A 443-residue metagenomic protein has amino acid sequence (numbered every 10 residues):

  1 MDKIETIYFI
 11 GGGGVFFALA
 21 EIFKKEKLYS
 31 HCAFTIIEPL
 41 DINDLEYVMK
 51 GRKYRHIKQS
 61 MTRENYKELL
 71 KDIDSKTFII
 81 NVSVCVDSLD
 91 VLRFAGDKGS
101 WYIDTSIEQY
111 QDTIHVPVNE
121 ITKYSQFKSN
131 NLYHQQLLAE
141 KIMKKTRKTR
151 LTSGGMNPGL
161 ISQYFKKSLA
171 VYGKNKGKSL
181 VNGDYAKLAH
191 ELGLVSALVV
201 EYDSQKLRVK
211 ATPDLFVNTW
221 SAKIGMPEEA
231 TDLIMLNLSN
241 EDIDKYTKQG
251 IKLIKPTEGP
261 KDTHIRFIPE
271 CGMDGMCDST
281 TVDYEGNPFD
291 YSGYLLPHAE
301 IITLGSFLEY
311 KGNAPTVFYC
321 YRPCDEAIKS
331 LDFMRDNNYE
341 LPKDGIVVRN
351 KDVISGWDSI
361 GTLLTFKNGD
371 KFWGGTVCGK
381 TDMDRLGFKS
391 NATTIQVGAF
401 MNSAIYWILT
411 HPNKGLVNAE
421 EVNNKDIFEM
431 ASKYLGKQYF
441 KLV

Functional and structural regions predicted by a protein language model:
G12-G13: Glycine-rich Rossmann-fold phosphate-binding loop(s) that bind the pyrophosphate of adenine dinucleotide cofactors
F16-F17: N-terminal Rossmann-fold NAD(P) dinucleotide-binding loop
C32-V48: NAD(P)-binding Rossmann-fold cofactor-contacting core
E64-D74: Short amphipathic alpha-helix with an adjacent loop that forms part of the alpha/beta core around
I80-S88: N-terminal glycine-rich "phosphate-gripper" loop used for MgATP/nucleotide binding and carboxylate activation
L92, T105-T146: Rossmann-fold NAD(P)-binding glycine/threonine-rich loop
V171-V443: C-terminal catalytic/substrate-binding lobe primarily of soluble NAD(P)-dependent oxidoreductases
